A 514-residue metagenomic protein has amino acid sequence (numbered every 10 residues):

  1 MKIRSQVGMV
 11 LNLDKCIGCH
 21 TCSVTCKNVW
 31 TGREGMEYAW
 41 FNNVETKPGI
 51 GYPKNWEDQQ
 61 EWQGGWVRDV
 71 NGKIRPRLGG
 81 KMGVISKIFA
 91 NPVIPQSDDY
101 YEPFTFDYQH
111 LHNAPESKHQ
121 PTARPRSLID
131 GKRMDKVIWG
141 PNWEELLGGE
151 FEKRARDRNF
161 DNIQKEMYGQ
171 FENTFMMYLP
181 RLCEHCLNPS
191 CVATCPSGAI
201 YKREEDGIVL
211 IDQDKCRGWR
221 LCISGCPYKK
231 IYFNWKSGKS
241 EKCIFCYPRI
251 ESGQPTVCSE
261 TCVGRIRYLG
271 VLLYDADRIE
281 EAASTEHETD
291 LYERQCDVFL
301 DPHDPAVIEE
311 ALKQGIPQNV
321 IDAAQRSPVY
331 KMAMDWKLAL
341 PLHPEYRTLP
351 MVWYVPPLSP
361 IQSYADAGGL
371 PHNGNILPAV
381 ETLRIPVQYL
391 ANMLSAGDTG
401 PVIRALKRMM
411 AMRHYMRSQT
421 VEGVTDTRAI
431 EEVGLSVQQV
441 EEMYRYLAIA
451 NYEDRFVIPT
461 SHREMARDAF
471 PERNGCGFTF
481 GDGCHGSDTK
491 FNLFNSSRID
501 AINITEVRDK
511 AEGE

Functional and structural regions predicted by a protein language model:
M1-E514: Non-ligating segments of multi-cofactor redox enzymes
